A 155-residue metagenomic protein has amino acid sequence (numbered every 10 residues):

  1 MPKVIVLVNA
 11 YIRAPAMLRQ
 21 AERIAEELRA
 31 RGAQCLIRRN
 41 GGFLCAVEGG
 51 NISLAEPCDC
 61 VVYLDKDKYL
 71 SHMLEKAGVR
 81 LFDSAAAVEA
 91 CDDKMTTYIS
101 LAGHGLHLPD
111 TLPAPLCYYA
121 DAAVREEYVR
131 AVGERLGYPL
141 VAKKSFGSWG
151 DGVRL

Functional and structural regions predicted by a protein language model:
M1-V4, E56-C58: A short, charged/proline- and glycine-enriched loop that marks the coil->beta-strand transition at the N-terminal
P2-N9, V88-L155: Active-site nucleotide/adenylate-binding loops and adjacent lid/helix of ATP-dependent enzymes
A10-A120: Conserved N-proximal alpha/beta basic substrate-recognition cap immediately N-terminal to, or forming the N-lobe
